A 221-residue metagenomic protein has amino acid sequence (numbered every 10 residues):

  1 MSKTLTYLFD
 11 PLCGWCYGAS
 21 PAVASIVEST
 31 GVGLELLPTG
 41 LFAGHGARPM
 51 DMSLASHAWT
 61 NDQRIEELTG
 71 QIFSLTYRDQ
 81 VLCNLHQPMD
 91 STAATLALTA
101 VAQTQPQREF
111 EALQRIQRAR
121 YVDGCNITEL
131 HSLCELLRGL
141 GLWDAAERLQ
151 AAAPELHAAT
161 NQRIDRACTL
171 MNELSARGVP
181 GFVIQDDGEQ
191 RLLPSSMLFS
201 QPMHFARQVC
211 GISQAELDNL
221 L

Functional and structural regions predicted by a protein language model:
M1-T6: Extreme N-terminal starter segment of soluble prokaryotic enzymes
F9: Short metal-coordination and nucleic-acid-contact micro-motifs, chiefly zinc-binding Cys/His arrays
L12, S20-I26, R115-L221: C-terminal cap of thioredoxin/glutaredoxin-like
Y17-Y121, L220: Structural alpha/beta surface segment adjacent to cysteine/selenocysteine redox centers across thiol/disulfide enzymes
